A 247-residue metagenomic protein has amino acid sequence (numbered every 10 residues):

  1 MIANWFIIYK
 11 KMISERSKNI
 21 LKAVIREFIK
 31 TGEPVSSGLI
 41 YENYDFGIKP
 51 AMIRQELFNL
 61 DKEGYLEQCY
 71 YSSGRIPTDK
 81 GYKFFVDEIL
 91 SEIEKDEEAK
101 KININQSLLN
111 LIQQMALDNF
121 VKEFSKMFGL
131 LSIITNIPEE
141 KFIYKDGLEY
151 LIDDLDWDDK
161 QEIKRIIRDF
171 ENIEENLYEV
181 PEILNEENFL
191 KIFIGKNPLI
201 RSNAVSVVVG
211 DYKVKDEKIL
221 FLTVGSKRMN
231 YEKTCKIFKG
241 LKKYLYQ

Functional and structural regions predicted by a protein language model:
I2-A23: Short alpha-helical segments that sit at the start of domains
S14, P77-D79, P138: Residue-level signal for threonine
K18, K22, G38, E42 (+7 more regions): Solvent-exposed alpha-helical segments within well-ordered globular domains of core cellular machineries
I20, T78, T223: Conserved RecA-like P-loop NTPase ATPase core
L21-R26, V207-G210: Contiguous, well-ordered alpha-helical segments that form the cores/surfaces of helical PPI scaffolds
R26, K30, P34-E88: N-terminal helix-turn-helix
K83, L90-Q247: Intrinsically disordered, acidic Ser/Thr/Pro-rich low-complexity regulatory segments
